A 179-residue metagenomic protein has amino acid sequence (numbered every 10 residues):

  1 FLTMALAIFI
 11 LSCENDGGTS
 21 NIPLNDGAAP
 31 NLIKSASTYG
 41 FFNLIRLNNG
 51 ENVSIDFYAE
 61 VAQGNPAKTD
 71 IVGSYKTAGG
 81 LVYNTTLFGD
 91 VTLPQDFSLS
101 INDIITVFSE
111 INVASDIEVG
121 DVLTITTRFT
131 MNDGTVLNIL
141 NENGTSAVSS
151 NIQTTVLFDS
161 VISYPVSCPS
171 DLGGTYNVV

Functional and structural regions predicted by a protein language model:
F1-T3: Sec-dependent signal peptide recognition, specifically the positively charged N-region followed immediately by
F9-S12: C-terminal motif of bacterial Sec signal peptides marking the signal peptidase cleavage site
E14-V178: Acidic/polar, low-complexity intrinsically disordered N-terminal segments immediately downstream of a Sec signal
